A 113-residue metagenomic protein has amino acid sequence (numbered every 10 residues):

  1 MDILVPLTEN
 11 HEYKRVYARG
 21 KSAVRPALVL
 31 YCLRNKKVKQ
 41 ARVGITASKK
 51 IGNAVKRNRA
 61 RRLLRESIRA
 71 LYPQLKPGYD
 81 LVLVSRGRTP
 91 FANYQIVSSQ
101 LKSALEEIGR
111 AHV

Functional and structural regions predicted by a protein language model:
M1-H112: Positively charged, solvent-exposed patches that mediate nucleic-acid binding
